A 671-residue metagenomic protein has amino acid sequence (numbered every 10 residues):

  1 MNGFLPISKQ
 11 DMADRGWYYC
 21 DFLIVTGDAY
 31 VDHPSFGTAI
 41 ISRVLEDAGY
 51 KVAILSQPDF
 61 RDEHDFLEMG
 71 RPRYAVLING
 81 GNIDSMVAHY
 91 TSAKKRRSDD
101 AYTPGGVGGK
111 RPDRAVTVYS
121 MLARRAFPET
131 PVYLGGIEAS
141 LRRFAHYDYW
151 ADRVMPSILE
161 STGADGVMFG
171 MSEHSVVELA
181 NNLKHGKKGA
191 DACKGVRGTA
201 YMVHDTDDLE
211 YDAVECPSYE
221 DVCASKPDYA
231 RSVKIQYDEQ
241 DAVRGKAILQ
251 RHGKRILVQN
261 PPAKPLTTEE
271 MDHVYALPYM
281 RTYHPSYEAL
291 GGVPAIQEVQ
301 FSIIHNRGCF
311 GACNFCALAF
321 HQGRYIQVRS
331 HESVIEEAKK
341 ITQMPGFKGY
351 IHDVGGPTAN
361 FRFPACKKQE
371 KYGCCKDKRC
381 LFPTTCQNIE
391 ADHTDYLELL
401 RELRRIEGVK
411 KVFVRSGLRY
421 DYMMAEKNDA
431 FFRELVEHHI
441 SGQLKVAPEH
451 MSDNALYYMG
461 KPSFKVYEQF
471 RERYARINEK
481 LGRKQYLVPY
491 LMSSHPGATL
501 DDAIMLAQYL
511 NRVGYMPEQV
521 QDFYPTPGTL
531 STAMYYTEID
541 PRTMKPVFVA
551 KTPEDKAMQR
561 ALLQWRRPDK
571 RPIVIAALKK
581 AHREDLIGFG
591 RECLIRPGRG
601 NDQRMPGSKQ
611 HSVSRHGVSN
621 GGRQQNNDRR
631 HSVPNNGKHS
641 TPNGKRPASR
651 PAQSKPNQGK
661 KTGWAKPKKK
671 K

Functional and structural regions predicted by a protein language model:
M1-Y19, A29, P227-S302: N-terminal [4Fe-4S]-dependent radical SAM core
I24, I40, L55, D59-F60 (+2 more regions): Conserved SAM/AdoMet-binding glycine-rich loop
D28, L290-A317, T342, Y350: N-terminal pre-triad scaffold of radical SAM enzymes
G37, S56-H252, Q259-N260: Glycine-rich beta-alpha loop elements in corrinoid/cobalamin-binding modules across cobalamin-dependent enzymes
R61, A190-D241, K254, A263-L266 (+6 more regions): Terminal amphipathic helices with adjacent charged low-complexity linkers/tails
D84-A93, L141-R143, E173-H174, E178 (+8 more regions): Flexible glycine/acidic-rich beta-alpha junction loops that bind and position SAM and/or redox cofactors in anaerobic
D165, V274, C309, V334 (+3 more regions): Conserved, mostly hydrophobic/aromatic
M605-K671: Intrinsically disordered, Lys/Arg-rich low-complexity segments
